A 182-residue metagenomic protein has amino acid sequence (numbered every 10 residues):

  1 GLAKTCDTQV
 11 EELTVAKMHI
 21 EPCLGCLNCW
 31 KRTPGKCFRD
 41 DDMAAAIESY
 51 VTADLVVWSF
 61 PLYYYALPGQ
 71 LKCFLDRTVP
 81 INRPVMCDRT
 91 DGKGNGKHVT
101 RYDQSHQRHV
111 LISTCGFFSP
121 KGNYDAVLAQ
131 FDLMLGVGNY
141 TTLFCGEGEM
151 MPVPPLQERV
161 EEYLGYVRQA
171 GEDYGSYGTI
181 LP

Functional and structural regions predicted by a protein language model:
G1-M86, G136, E161-P182: N-terminal beta1-alpha1-beta2 submodule of the flavodoxin-like/Rossmannoid cofactor-binding fold
V15, S113-G116, C145: Cofactor-binding loop segments of dinucleotide-utilizing enzymes, especially the Rossmann-like FAD- and NAD(P)+-binding
F38, F60, F74, F117-F118 (+2 more regions): Phenylalanine-focused residue identity feature
L55, R108, T141-T142: Well-ordered beta-strand positions
Q70, R83-G138: Short, glycine-/small-residue-rich phosphate/pyrophosphate-handling segment
S119-P182: Glycine-rich phosphate/pyrophosphate-binding loop and the adjoining helix
